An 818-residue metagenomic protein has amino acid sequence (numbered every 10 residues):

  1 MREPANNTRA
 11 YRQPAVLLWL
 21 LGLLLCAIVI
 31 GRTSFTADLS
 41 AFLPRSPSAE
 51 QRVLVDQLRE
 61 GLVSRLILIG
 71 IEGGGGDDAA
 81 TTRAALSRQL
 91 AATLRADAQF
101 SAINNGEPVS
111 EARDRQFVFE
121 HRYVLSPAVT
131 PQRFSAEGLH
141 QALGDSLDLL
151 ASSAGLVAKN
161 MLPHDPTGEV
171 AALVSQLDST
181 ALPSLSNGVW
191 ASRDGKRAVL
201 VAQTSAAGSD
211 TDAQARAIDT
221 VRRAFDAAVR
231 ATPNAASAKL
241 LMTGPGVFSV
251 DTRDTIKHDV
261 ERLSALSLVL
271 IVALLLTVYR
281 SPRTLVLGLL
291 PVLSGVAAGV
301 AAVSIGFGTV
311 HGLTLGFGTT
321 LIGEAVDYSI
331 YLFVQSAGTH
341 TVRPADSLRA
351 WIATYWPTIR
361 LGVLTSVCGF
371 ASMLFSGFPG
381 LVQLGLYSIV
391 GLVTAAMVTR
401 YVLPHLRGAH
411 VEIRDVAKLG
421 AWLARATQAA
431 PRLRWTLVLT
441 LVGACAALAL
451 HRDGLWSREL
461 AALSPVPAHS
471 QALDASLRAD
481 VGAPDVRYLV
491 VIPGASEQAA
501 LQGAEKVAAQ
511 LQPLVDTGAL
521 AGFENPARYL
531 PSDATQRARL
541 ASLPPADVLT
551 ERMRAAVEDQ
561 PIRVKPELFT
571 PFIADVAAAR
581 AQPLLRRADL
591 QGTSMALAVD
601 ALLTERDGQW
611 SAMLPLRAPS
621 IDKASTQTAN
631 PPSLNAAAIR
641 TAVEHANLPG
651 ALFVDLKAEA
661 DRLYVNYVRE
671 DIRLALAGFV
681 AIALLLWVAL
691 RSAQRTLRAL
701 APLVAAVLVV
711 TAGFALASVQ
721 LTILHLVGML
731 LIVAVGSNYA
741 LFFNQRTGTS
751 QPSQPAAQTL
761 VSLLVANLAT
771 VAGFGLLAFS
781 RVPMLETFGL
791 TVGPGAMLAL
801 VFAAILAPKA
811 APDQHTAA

Functional and structural regions predicted by a protein language model:
R2-A37, P404-E459: Signature of alpha-helical transmembrane segments and their immediate interfacial
A27-V29, A85-A198, A213, A235 (+1 more regions): Alpha-helical transmembrane helix bundles of large polytopic membrane transport and channel proteins
V29-G75, S179-V189, R432-L433, R452-A495 (+2 more regions): Solvent-exposed, non-transmembrane loop/terminal regulatory segments of multi-pass membrane proteins
G155-L276, S281, D575-I682: Extracytoplasmic
L285-Y331, R695-F742, G775: Hydrophobic transmembrane alpha-helices and their membrane-interface caps in long multi-pass transport proteins
L289, T341-S376, S750-S780: Pore- and gate-forming transmembrane helices of large, multi-pass membrane proteins
I305, L321-A337, W356, R360-A417 (+3 more regions): Transmembrane alpha-helices and their membrane-interface boundaries in multi-pass membrane transporters and channels
W435-V557: Juxtamembrane segments of multi-pass membrane proteins
